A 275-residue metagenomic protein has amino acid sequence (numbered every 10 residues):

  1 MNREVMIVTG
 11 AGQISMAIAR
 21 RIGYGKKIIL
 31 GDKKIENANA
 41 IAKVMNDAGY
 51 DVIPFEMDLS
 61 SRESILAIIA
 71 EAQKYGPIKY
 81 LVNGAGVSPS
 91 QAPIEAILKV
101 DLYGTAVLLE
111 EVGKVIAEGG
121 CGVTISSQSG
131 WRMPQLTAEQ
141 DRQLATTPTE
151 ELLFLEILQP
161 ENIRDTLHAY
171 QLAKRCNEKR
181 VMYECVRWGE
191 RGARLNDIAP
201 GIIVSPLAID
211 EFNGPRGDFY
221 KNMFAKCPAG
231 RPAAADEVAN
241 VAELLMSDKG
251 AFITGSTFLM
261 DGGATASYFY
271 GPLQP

Functional and structural regions predicted by a protein language model:
M1-I29: Canonical Rossmann dinucleotide-binding motif of NAD(H)/NADP(H)-dependent dehydrogenases/reductases, specifically
Y24-A40: Conserved glycine-rich Rossmann-like NAD(P)H-binding loop of the short-chain dehydrogenase/reductase
M45-E63: Rossmann-fold cofactor-recognition segment
V82-P89, S126, G263: Conserved NAD(P)H cofactor-binding loop of Rossmann-fold oxidoreductase domains
P89-Q91, E118-R191, P200-V204: Catalytic loop of short-chain dehydrogenase/reductase
R194, I253-G255: Short, small/polar-rich loop/turn modules that mediate ligand/substrate recognition or access, typified
C227-V238, K249: A conserved structural motif in NAD(P)-dependent oxidoreductases
